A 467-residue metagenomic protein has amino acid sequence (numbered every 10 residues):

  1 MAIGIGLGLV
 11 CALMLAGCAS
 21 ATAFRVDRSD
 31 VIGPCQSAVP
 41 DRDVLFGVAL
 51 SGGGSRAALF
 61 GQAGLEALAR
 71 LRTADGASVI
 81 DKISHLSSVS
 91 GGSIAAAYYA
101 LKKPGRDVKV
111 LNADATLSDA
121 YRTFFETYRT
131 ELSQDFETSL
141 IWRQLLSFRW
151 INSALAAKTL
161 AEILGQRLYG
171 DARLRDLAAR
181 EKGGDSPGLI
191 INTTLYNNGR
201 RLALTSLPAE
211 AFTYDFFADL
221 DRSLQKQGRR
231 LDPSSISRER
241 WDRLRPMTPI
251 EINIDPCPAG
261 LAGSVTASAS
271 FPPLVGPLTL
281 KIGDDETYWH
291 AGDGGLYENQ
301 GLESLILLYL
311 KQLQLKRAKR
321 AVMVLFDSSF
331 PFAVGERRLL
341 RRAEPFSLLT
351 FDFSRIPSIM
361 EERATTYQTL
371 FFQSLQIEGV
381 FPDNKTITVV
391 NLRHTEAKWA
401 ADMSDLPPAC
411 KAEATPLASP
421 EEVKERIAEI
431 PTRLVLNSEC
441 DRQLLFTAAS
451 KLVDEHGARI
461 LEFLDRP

Functional and structural regions predicted by a protein language model:
G4-A16: Bacterial N-terminal signal peptides
G17-P467: Catalytic domains of lipid- and phosphate-ester/thioester hydrolases
